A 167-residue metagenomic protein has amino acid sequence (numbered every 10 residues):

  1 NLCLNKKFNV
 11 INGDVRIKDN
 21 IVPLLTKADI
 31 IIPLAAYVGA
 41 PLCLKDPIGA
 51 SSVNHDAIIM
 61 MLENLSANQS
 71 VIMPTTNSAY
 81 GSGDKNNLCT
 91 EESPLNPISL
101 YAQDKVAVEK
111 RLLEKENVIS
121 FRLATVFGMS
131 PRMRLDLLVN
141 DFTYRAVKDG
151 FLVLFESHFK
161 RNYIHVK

Functional and structural regions predicted by a protein language model:
N1-L4: Glycine-rich phosphate-binding loop and adjoining beta1-alpha1-beta2 segment of Rossmann-like nucleotide-binding folds
F8-N9, V118: Short, conserved active-site loop motifs that form the nucleotide-linked donor/cofactor pocket
N12-V53: NAD(P)H-binding glycine-rich loop region in Rossmannoid oxidoreductase-like domains and their noncatalytic homologs
R16, K45, V53, S99 (+2 more regions): Residue-level signal for the nucleotide or nucleotide-sugar donor/cofactor binding architecture
N20, I59-N64, Y163: Conserved mid-core alpha-helix of short-chain dehydrogenase/reductase
I30-I32, Q69-M73, I119: Conserved catalytic-site loops of classical short-chain dehydrogenases/reductases
C43, V118-R132, D141-I164: A conserved pocket-lining segment of Rossmann-fold NAD(P)-dependent short-chain dehydrogenase/reductase
K45-I48, S52-I59, S70, A79-V126 (+1 more regions): Catalytic helix-loop patch of NAD(P)-dependent Rossmann-fold dehydrogenases
